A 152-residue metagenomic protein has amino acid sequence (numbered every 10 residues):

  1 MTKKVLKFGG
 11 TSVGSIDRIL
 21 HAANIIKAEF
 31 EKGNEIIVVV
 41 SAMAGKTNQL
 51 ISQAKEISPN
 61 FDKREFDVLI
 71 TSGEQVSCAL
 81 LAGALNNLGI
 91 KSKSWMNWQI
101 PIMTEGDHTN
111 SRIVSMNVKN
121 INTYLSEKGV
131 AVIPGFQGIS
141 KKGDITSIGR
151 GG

Functional and structural regions predicted by a protein language model:
M1-G152: Nucleotide/pyrophosphate-binding catalytic subdomain
